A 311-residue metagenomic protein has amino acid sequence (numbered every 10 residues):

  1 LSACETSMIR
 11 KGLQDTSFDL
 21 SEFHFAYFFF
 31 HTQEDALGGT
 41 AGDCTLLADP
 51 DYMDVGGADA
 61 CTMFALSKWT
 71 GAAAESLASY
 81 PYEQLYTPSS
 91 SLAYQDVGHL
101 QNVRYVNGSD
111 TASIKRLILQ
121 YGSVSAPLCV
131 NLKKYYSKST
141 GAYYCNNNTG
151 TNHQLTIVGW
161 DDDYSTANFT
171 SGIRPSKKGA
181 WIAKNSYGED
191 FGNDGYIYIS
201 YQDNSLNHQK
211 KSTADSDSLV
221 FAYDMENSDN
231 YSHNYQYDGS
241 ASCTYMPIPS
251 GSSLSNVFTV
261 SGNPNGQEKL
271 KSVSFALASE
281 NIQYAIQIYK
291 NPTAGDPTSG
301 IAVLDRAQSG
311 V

Functional and structural regions predicted by a protein language model:
S2-I9, D19, H24-A180, K184 (+2 more regions): Predominantly the structural core of cysteine protease catalytic domains
L13-D15: Structural helix-adjacent loops and short alpha-helical linkers that scaffold large soluble proteins
N281-V311: Aromatic- and Gly/Pro-enriched, solvent-exposed loop/edge beta-strand patches characteristic of beta-rich domains
